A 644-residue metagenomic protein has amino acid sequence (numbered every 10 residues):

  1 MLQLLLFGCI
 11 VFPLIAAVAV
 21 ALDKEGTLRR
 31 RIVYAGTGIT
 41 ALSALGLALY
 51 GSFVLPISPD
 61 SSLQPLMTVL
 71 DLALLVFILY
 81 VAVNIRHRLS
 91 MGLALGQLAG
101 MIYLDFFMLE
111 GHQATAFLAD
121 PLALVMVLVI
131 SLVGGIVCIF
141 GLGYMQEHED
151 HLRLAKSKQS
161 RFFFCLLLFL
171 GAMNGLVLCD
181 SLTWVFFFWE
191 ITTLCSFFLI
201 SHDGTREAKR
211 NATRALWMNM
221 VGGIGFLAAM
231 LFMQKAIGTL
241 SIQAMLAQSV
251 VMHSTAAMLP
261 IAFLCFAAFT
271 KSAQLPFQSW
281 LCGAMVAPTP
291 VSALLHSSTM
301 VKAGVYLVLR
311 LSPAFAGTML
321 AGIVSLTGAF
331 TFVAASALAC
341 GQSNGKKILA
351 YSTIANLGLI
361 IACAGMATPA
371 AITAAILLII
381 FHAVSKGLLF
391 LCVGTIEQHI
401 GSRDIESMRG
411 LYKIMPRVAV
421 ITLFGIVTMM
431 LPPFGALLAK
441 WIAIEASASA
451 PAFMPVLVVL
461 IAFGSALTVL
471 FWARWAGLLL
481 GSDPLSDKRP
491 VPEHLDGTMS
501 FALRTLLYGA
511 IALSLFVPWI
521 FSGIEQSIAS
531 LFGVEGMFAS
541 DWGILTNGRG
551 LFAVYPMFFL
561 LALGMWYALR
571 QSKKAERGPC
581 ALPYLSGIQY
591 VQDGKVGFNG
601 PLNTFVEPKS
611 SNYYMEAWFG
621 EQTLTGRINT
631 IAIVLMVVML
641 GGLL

Functional and structural regions predicted by a protein language model:
M1-F164, A236-S249, S279, R310 (+3 more regions): Transmembrane helix-loop-helix hairpins at membrane boundaries of multipass inner-membrane proteins
L28-T37, A82-G92, N211-M220, Y412-T422 (+2 more regions): Alpha-helical transmembrane segments and their helix-start/interface "positive-inside/aromatic belt" motifs in integral
T37-A48, I78-V83, G222-L231, L423-M429 (+2 more regions): Hydrophobic alpha-helical membrane-insertion segments
L49-P56, I102-G111, F232-I242, M429-E445 (+1 more regions): Membrane-helix interface motif
F117, A123-I130, S254-F269, L457-S465 (+1 more regions): Hydrophobic alpha-helical transmembrane segments
I136-V185, C195-H494: Hydrophobic transmembrane alpha-helices and their helix-loop junctions in integral membrane proteins
L176-V185, W189, V427-I442, L507-F532 (+2 more regions): Alpha-helical transmembrane segments and their membrane-interface junctions in multi-pass membrane proteins
I520-V554, M565-L644: Aromatic-capped, Gly/Pro-kinked transmembrane alpha-helices
